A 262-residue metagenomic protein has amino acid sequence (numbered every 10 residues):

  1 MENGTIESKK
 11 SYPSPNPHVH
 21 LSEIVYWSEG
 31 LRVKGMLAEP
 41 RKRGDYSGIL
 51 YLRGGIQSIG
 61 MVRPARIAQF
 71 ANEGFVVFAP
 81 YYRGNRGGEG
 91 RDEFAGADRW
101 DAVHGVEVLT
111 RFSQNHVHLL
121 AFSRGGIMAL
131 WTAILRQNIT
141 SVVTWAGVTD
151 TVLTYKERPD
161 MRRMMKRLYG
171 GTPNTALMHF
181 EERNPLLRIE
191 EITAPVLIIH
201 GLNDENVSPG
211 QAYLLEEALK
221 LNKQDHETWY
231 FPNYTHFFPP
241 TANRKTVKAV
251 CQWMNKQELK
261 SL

Functional and structural regions predicted by a protein language model:
E2-K42: N-terminal cap/lid segment of alpha/beta-hydrolase-fold proteins
G44-Y46, L52-G90: Short substrate-entry loop that stabilizes the transition state in hydrolases
E93-F112: Alpha/beta-hydrolase active-site loop
S113-S123: Alpha/beta-hydrolase fold nucleophile elbow
L130-A176: Hydrolase active-site cap/lid region
I192, I198-H200, D204: Short beta-strand/loop motif that positions the catalytic acidic residue of the alpha/beta-hydrolase fold
E205-Q211: Conserved alpha/beta-hydrolase "acid-adjacent" motif
Y213, N222-L262: C-terminal catalytic histidine-bearing segment of alpha/beta-hydrolase fold enzymes
